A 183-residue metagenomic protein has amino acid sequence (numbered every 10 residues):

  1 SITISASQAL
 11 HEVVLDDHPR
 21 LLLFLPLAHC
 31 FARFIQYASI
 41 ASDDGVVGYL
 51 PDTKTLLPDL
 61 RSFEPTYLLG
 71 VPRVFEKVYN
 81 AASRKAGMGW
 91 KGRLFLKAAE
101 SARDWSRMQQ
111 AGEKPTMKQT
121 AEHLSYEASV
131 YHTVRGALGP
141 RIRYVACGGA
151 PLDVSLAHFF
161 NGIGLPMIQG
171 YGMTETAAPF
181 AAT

Functional and structural regions predicted by a protein language model:
T3-L23, L27-Y131, R141: Conserved AMP-binding/adenylation subdomain of ANL enzymes
P26, G149, G172: Active-site glycine-centered loops adjacent to acidic/histidine catalytic or metal-binding residues that shape
L68, G149, F160: Residue-level signal for inorganic ion chemistry
R73, A150-P151: Alpha-helix/helix-capping structural signal
K77, K97, S155-L156, A177-A178: Phosphate- and divalent-cation-binding pockets in alpha/beta enzyme and binding domains that engage nucleotide-derived
L152, N161-L165, M173-T183: Active-site loops of AMP-binding adenylate-forming
